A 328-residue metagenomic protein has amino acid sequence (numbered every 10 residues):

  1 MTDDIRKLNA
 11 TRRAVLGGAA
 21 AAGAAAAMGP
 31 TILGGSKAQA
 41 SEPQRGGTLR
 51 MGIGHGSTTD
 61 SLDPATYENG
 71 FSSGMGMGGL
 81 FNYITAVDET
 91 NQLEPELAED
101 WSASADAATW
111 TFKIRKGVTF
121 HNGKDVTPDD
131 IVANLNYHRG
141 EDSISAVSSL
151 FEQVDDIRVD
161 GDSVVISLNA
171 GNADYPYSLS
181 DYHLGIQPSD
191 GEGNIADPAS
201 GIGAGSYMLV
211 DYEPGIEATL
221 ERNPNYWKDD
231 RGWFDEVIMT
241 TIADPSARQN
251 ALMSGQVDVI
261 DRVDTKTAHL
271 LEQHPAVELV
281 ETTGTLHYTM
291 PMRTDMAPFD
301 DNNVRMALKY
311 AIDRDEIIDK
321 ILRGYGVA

Functional and structural regions predicted by a protein language model:
M1-A10, A21, A26, S36-K37: N-terminal secretory signal peptides
R50, T127-N136, D162-S167, G205-S206 (+3 more regions): Alpha-helical secondary-structure segments
G52-A105, N136, I202-G203: N-terminal lobe/hinge region of extracytoplasmic solute-binding protein
H55-G74, L97-A98, K124, A146 (+2 more regions): A structural "hinge/loop" feature
D88-Q92, S180-G232, E236: Gly/Pro-rich hinge or "lid" segments in bacterial periplasmic/extracellular proteins
E99-I144, V165, P298: Aromatic- and charge-enriched surface segment that lines or borders ligand/interaction sites
K113, V147-S189: Surface-exposed binding/hinge segments that line and control ligand-binding clefts or catalytic entry sites
N225-L270, P298, M306: Ligand-site clamp/hinge motif
